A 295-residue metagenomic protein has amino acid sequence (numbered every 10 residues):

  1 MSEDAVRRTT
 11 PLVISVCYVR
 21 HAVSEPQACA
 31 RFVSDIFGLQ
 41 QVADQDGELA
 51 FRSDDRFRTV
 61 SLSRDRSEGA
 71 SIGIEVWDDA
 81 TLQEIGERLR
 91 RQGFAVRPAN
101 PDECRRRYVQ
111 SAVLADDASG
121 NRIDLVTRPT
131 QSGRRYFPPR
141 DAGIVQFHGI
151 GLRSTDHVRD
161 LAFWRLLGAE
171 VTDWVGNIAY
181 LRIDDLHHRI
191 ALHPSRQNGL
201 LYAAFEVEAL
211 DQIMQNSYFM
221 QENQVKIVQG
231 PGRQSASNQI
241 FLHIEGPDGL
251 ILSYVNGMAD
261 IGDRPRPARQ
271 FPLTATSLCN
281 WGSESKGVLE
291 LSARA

Functional and structural regions predicted by a protein language model:
M1-Q27, G69-I74, R128-V158, E170 (+3 more regions): N-terminal beta-strand motif that seeds the catalytic metal site of vicinal oxygen chelate
S2-R8, R90-G143, A179-Y180, V225-A295: Vicinal oxygen chelate
P11-R58, E103-C104, L152-H188, H193: Core segments of cupin and vicinal oxygen chelate
S15-S24, D65-R91, V109-D116, Q146-T155 (+3 more regions): Vicinal oxygen chelate
C29-S34, L89, G120, D160-W164 (+3 more regions): Conserved active-site tyrosine of GNAT-family acetyltransferases
Q40, T59-S61, P98, R189-A191 (+1 more regions): A short linear hydrophobic-aromatic micro-motif
V145-F147, W174-G176, D185-H187, R196-L200 (+1 more regions): Short gly/pro-enriched beta-turn/loop segments at secondary-structure junctions
V158, R165-L166, R196, S217-I227 (+1 more regions): Double-stranded beta-helix
